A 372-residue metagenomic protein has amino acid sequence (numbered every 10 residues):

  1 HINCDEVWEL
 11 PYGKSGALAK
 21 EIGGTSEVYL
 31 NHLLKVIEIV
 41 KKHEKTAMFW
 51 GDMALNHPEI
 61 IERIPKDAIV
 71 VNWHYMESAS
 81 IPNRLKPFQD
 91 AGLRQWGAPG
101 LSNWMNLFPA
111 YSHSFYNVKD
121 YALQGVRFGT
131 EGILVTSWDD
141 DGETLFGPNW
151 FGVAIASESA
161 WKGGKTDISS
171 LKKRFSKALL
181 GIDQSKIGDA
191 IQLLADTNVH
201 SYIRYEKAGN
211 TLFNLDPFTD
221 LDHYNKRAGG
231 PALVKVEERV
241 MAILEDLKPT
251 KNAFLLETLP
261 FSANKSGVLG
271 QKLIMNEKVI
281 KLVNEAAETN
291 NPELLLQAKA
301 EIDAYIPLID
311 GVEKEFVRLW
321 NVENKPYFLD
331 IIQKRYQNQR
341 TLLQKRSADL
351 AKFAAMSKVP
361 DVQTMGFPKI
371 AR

Functional and structural regions predicted by a protein language model:
H1-L18: Active-site groove signature of glycoside hydrolases
K20-R372: Substrate-binding groove of N-acetylhexosamine-processing glycoside hydrolases
